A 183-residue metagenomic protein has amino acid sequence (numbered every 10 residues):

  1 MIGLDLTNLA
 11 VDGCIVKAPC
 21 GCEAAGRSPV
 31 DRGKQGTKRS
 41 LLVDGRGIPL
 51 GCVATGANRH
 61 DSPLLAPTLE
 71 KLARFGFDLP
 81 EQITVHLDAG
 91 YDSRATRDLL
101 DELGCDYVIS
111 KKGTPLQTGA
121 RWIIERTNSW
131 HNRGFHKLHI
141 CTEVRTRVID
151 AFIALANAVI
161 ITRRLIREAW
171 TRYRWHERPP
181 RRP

Functional and structural regions predicted by a protein language model:
M1-V108, K112, A156, R163 (+1 more regions): Polybasic low-complexity intrinsically disordered regions
R94, T114-P183: Basic, amphipathic alpha-helical segments enriched in Lys/Arg and hydrophobic/aromatic residues
